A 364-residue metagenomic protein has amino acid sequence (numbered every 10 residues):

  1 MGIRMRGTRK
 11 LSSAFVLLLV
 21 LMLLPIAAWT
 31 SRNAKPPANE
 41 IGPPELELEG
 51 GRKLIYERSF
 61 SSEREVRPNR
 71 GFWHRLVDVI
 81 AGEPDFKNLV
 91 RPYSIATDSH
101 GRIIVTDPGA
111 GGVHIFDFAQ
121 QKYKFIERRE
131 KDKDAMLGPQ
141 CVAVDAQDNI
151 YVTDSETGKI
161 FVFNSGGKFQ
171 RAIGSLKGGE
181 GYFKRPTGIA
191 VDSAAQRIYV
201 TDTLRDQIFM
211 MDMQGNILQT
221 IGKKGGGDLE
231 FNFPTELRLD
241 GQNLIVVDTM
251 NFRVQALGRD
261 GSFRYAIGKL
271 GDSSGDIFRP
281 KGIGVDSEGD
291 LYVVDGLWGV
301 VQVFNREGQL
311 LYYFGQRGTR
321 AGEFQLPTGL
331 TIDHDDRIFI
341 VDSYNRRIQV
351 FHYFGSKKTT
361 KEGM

Functional and structural regions predicted by a protein language model:
M1-M5, L24-A27: Coiled-coil-like amphipathic alpha-helices with heptad-repeat character
I3-V16: Bacterial N-terminal signal peptides that target proteins for export
V16-P25: Bacterial N-terminal signal peptides
W29-M364: Eukaryotic scaffold repeat domains enriched in small/polar residues
